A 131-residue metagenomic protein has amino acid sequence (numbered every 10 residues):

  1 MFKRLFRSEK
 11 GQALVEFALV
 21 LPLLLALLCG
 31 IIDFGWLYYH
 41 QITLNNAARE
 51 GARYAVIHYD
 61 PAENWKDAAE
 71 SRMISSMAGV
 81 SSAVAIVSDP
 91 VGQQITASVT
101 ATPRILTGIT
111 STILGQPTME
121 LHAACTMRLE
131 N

Functional and structural regions predicted by a protein language model:
M1-E70: Alpha-helical assembly-interface signal, strongest on the long, hydrophobic N-terminal helix that forms
E50-N131: Short, conserved structural patches
